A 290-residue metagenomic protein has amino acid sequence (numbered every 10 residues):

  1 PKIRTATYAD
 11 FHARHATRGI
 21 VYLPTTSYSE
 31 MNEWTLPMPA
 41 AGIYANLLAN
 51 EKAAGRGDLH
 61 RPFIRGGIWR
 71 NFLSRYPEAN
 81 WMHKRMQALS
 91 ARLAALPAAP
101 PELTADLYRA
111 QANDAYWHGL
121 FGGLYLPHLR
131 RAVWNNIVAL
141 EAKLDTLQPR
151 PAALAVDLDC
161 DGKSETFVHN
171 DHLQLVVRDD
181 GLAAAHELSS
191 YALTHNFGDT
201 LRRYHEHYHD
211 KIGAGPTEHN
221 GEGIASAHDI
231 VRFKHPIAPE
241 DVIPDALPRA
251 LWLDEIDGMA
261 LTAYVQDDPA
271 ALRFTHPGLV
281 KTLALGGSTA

Functional and structural regions predicted by a protein language model:
P1-L182, S190-L193: Active-site and substrate-binding clefts of carbohydrate-active enzymes
V21, S29, W34, P62 (+6 more regions): Residue-level marker of intrinsically disordered, low-complexity segments enriched for small/polar residues
A95, D210-G213, A284: Short amphipathic alpha-helical segments
G119-L120, L124, Y191, T200 (+4 more regions): Surface-exposed loop/turn and secondary-structure junction residues enriched for glycine/proline
A139-L144, A185, G213, L247-W252 (+1 more regions): Generic hydrophobic, helix-prone segments enriched in Leu/Val/Ile
C160-G223, A227, F274: Extended polysaccharide-engagement surfaces of secreted carbohydrate-active enzymes
H228-T289: Extended, loop-rich substrate-binding clefts of extracytoplasmic carbohydrate-active enzymes
